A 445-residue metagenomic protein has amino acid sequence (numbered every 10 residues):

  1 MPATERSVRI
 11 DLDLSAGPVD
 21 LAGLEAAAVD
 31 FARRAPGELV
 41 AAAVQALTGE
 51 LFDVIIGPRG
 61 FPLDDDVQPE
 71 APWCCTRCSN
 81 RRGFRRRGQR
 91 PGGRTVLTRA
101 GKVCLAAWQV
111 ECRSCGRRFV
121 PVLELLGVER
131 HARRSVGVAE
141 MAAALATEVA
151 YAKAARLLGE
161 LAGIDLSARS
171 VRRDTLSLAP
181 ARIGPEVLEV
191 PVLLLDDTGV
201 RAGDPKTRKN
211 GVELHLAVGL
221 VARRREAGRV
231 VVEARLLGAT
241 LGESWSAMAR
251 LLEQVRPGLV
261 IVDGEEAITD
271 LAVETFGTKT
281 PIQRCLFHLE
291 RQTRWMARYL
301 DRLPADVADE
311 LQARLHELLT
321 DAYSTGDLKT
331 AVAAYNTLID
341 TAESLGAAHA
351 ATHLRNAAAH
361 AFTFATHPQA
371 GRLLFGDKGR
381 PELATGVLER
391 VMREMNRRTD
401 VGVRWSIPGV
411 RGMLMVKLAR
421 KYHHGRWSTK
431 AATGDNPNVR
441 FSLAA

Functional and structural regions predicted by a protein language model:
P2-E50, Q68, N80, V255-D270 (+3 more regions): Acidic/histidine-rich catalytic cores and adjacent linkers of DNA breakage/strand-transfer/modification proteins
P2-P18, F84, G88-R90, K102 (+12 more regions): RNase H-like nuclease fold core
L51-V67, T95-V103: Short, intrinsically disordered, charge-biased short linear motifs at domain edges
D64-C74, G92, L105-W108: Short metal-coordination and nucleic-acid-contact micro-motifs, chiefly zinc-binding Cys/His arrays
C74-N80, S114: Short, cysteine/histidine-rich loop/knuckle motifs that typically chelate Zn2+
R134-V149: Short, amphipathic alpha-helical "recognition" segments used to contact nucleic acids or chromatin
K153-G163: DNA-recognition alpha helix
F276-Y299: Inter-helix linker motif
